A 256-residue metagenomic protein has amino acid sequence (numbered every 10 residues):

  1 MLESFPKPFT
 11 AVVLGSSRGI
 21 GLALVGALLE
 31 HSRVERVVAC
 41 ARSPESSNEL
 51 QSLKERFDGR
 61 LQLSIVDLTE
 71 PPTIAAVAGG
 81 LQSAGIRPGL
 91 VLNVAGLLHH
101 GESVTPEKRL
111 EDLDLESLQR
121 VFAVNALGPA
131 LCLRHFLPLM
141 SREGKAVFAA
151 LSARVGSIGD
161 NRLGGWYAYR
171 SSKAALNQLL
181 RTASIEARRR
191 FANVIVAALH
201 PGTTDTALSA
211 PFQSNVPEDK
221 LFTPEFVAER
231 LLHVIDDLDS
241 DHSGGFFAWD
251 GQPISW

Functional and structural regions predicted by a protein language model:
A11-S17: Conserved N-terminal Rossmann-fold NAD(P)-binding element of oxidoreductases
S17-A27: N-terminal Rossmann NAD(P)H-binding glycine-rich loop of SDR-like oxidoreductase domains
L29-E49: Conserved glycine-rich Rossmann-like NAD(P)H-binding loop of the short-chain dehydrogenase/reductase
K54-P72: Rossmann-fold cofactor-recognition segment
D58-Q62, G80-A95, H99: A glycine-rich helix->loop->beta "capping" turn within Rossmann-like NAD(P)(H)-dependent oxidoreductase domains
D67-I86: Conserved Rossmann-fold cofactor-binding substructure of NAD(P)-dependent oxidoreductases
L97-L127, S141-R190: Catalytic loop of short-chain dehydrogenase/reductase
A198, T206, A210-W256: C-terminal helical subdomain
